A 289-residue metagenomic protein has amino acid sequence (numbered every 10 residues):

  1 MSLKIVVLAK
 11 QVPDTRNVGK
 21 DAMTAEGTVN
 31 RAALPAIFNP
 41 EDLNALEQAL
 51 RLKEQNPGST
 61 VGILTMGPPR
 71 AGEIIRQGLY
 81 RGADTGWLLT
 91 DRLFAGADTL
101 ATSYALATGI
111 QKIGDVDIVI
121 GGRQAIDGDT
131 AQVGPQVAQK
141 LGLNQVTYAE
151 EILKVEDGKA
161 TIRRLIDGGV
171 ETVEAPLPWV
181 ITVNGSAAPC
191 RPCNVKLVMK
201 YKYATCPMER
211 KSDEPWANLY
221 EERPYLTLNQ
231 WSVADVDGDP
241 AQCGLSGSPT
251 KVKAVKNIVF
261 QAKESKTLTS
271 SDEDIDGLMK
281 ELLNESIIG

Functional and structural regions predicted by a protein language model:
M1-G289: N-terminal glycine-rich FAD/FM-binding segment characteristic of electron-transfer flavoproteins
